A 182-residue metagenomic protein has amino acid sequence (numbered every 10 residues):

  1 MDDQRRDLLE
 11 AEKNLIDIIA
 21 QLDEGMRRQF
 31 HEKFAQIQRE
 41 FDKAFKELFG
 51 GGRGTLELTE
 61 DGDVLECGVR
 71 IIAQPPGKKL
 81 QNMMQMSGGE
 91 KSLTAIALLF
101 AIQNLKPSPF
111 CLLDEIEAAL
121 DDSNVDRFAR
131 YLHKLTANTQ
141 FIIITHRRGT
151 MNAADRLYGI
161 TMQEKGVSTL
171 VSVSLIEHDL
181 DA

Functional and structural regions predicted by a protein language model:
M1-A182: Terminal ABC-like ATPase head and other globular end-domains that cap long coiled-coil arms in SMC/Rad50/SbcC-family
